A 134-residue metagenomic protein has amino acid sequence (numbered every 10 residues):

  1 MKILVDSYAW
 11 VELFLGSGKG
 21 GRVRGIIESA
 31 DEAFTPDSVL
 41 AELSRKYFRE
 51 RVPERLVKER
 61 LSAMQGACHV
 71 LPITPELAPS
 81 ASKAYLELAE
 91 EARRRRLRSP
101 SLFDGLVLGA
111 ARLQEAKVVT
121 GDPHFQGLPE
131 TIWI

Functional and structural regions predicted by a protein language model:
M1, S29-A33, G66-H69, L113-K117: Short active-site oxyanion
M1-T35, Y47-S62: Short, well-structured N-terminal submotif of metal-dependent ribonuclease cores
V5-D6, T35-P36, P100-S101, D122 (+1 more regions): Histidine- and aromatic-rich ligand-binding microenvironments
W10-V11, L40, A78, F125-Q126: A generic structural signal for short hydrophobic patches within well-formed alpha-helices
L13-F14, K46, A81, L128: Residues that scaffold the ATP/ADP-binding catalytic core of kinase and kinase-like folds
E42-K83, E87-L88: Active-site-proximal, substrate-binding regions of enzyme catalytic domains and RNA-binding/basic surfaces
V70-K117: Active-site neighborhoods of divalent-metal-dependent phosphate/nucleic-acid chemistry enzymes
L108-I134: Acidic, PIN/NYN-like endoribonuclease modules and their adjacent C-terminal/linker elements
